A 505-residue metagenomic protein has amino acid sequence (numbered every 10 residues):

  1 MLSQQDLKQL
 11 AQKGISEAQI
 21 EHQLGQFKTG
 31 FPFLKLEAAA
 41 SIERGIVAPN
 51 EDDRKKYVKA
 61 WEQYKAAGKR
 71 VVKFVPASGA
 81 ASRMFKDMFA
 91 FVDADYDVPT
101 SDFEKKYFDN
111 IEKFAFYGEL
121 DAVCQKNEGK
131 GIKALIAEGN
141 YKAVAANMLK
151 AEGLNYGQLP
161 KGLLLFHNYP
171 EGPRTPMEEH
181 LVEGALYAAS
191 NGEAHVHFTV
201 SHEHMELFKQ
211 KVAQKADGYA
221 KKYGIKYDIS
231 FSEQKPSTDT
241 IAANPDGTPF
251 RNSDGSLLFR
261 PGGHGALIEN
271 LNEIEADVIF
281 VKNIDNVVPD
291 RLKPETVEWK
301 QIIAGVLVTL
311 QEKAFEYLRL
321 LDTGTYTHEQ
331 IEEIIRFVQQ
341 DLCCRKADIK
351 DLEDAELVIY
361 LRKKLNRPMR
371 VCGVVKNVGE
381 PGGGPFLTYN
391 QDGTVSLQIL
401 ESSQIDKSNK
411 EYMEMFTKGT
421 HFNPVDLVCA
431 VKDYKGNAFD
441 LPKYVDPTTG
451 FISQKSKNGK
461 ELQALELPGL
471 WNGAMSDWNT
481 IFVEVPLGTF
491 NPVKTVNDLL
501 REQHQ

Functional and structural regions predicted by a protein language model:
L2-I42, A213, L352, E356-L365 (+5 more regions): Long, compositionally biased intrinsically disordered regions
K8-L10, G14, T29, A39-V378 (+3 more regions): Domain-scale recognition of functional cores that engage charged ligands
L36, E183-S190, F416-K418, N472-G473: Short, flexible, solvent-exposed loop/turn segments with mixed acidic/basic and small polar residues
G131-E138, Y156, D285, K300-Q339 (+1 more regions): Conserved catalytic alpha/beta cores of large enzymes that bind or transform nucleotide phosphates and polynucleotides
H180-A185, N409-Y412, L467: Short amphipathic beta-strand starts and helix->beta connectors
I279, Y389-P424, D433, T449-Q454: C-terminal, active-site-flanking charged/polar segments
